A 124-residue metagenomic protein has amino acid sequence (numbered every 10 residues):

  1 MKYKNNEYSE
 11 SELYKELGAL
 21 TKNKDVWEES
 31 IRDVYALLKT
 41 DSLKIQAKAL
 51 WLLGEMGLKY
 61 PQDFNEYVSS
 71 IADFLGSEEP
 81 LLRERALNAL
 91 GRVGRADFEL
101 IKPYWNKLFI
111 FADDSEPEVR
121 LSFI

Functional and structural regions predicted by a protein language model:
M1-A36: N-terminal "cap/leader" segments of large eukaryotic alpha-helical scaffolds
E7-S11, E28, L43-K44, P80-L81 (+1 more regions): Alpha-helix N-cap/helix-start positions at coil->helix boundaries
E10-L17, R32, A47-L50, R83-N88 (+1 more regions): Alpha-solenoid HEAT/ARM repeat scaffold
G18, G54-E55, G91-R92: Structural signature of alpha-helical solenoid repeat scaffolds
D25-L37, P61-F74, F98-F111: Amphipathic alpha-helical scaffolding segments comprising HEAT/armadillo-like alpha-solenoid repeats
W27-Y35, S42-W51: A positional/architectural concept
D41, K59, E78, A96 (+2 more regions): Structural signature of alpha-solenoid helical repeat scaffolds
E78-K102: Helix-adjacent hinge/juxtasegments
